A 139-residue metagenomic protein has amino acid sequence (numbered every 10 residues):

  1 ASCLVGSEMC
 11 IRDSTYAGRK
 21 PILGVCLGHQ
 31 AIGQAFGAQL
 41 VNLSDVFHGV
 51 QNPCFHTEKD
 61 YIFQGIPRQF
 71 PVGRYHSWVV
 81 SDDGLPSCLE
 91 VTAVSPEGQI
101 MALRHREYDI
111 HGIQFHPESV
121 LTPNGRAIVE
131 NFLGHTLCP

Functional and structural regions predicted by a protein language model:
A1-I11: Single conserved hydrophobic/aromatic residue that forms the stacking wall/gate of nucleotide- or nucleobase-binding
S7, L85, N124-I128: Residues at alpha-helix caps and immediate loop-helix transition turns in enzyme cores, especially N- and C-cap
S14-Y16, L23, Q30-I110, F115 (+2 more regions): Pocket-forming structural segment of enzyme catalytic cores
N124-P139: Extracellular ligand-binding/catalytic regions of CAZymes and related secreted enzymes and adhesion modules
